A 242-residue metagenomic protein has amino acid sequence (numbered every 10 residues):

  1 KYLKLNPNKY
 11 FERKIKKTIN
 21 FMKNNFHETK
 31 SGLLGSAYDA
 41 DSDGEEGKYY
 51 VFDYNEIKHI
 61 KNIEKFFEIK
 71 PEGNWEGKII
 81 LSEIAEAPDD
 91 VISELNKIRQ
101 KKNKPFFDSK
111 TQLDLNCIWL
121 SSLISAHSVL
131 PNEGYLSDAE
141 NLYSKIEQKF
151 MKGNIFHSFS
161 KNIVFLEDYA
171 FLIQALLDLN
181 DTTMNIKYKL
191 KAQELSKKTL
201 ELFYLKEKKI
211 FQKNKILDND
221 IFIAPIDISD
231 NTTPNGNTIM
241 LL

Functional and structural regions predicted by a protein language model:
K1-L242: Glycan-recognition and catalytic cores of secretory/periplasmic carbohydrate-active enzymes
